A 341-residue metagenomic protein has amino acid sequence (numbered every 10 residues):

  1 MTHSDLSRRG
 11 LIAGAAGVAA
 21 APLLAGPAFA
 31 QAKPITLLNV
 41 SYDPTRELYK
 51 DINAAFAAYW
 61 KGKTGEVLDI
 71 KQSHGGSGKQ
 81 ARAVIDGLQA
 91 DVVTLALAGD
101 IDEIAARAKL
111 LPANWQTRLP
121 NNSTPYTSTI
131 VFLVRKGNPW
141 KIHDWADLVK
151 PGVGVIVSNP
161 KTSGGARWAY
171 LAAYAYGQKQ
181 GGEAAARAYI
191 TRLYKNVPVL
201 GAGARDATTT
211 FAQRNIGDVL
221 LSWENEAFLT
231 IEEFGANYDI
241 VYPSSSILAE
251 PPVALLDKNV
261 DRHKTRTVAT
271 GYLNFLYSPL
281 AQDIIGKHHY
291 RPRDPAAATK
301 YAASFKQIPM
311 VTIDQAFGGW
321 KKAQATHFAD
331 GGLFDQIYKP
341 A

Functional and structural regions predicted by a protein language model:
M1-V18: N-terminal secretory signal peptides and thylakoid transit peptides that target proteins across membranes
G26-A30: Sec/Tat signal peptide C-region and signal peptidase I cleavage site
A32-T162, A302, Y338-K339: N-terminal segment of the mature folded domain
P44-D51, K161-A188: Bilobed "Venus flytrap"/periplasmic-binding protein-like clamshell domains and structurally analogous long
D86-G87, S123-Y126, D147-K150, A212-N215 (+3 more regions): Extracellular/periplasmic catalytic domains that process cell-envelope and extracellular macromolecules
T129-N138, E250-T267, I284-H288: A bilobed periplasmic-binding-protein/Venus flytrap-type ligand-binding module shared by bacterial periplasmic
K179-S244: Ligand-binding pocket segment of bilobal, Venus flytrap-like solute-binding proteins
V260-A341: Extracellular/periplasmic juxtamembrane helices and adjacent flexible linkers that interface with membrane partners
